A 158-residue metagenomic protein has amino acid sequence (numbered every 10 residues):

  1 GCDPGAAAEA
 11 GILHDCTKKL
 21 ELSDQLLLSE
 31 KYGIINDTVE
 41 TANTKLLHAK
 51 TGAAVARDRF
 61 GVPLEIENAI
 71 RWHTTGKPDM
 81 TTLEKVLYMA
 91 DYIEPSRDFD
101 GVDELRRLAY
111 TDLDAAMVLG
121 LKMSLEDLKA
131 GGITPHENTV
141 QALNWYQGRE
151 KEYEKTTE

Functional and structural regions predicted by a protein language model:
C2-L121: Divalent metal-dependent catalytic cores for phosphoryl transfer on phosphate-bearing substrates
E126-E158: Charged phosphate-binding loop/patch that engages nucleotide di/tri-phosphates or the phosphate backbone of nucleic
